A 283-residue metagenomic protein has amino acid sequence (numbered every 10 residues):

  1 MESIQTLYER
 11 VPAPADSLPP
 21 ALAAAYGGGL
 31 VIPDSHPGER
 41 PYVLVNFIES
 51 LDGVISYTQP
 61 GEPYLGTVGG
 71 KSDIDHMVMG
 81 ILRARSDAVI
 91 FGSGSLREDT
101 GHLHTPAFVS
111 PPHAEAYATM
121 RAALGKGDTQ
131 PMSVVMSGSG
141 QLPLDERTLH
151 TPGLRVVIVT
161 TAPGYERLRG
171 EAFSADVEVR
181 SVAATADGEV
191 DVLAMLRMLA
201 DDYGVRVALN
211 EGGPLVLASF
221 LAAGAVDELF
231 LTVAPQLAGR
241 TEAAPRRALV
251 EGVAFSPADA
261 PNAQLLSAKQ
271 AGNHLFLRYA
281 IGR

Functional and structural regions predicted by a protein language model:
M1-R283: Enzymes that bind and transform nitrogen-containing heteroaromatic metabolites
